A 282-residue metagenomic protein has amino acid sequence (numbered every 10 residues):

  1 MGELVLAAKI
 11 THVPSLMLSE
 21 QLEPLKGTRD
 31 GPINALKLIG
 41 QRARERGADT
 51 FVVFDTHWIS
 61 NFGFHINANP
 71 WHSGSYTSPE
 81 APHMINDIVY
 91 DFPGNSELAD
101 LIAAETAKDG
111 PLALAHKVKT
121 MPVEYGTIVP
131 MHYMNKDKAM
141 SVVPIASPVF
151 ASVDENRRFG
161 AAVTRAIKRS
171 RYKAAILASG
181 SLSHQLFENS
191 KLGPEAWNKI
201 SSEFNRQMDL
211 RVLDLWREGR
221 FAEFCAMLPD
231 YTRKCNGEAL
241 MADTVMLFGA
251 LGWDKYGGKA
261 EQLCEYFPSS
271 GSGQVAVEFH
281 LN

Functional and structural regions predicted by a protein language model:
M1-D49, S60-R158, R169, N189-N282: Flexible, D/E/H-enriched segments
D49-D55, I145, Y172-L182, L247: Beta-strand elements within well-structured catalytic alpha/beta cores of enzymes that handle phosphate/sulfate esters
G160, A178-S183, G273: Glycine-centered flexibility sites
A161-R169, A174: Non-transmembrane, aqueous-exposed alpha-helical and coiled segments at domain scale
L182-S190: A structural signal for small-residue-enriched, beta-sheet-centric alpha/beta enzyme cores and oligomeric scaffold folds
